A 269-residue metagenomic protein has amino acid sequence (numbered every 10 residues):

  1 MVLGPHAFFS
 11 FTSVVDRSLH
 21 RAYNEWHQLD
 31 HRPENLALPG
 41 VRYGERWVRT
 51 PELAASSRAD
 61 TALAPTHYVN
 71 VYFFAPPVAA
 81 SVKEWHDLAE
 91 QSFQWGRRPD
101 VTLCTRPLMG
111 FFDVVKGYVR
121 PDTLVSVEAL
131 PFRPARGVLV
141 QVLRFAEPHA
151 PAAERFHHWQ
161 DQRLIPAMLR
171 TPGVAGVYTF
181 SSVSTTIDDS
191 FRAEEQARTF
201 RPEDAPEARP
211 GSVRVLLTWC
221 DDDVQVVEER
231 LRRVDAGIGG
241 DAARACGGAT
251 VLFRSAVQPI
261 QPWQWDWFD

Functional and structural regions predicted by a protein language model:
M1-D269: Macromolecular interaction modules
